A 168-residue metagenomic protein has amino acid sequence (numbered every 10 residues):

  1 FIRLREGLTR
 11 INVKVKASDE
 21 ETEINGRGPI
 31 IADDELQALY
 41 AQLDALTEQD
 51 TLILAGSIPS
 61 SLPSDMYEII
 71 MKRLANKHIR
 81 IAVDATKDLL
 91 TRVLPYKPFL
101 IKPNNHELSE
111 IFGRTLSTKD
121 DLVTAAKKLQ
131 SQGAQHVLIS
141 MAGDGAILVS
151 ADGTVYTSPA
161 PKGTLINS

Functional and structural regions predicted by a protein language model:
F1, I11-N12, E21-E23, D50-T51 (+5 more regions): Structural motif
F1-R3, F99-S109, Y156-K162: Short hydrophobic/aromatic-enriched beta-strand-loop microsegments
F1-T51: Conserved N-terminal subdomain of the carbohydrate kinase-like
A17-S18, T86, A142, A151: Short loop/turn segments that connect beta-strands within the blades of beta-propeller domains, predominantly WD40
R27-I30, K87, N105-L108, P161-L165: Short, acidic/turn-prone active-site loops that include or flank metal/cofactor- and phosphate-binding residues
D34, E110-L116, L165-S168: Short, charged, surface-exposed secondary-structure boundary motifs
T51-L122: Conserved beta-alpha-beta core of the PfkB/ribokinase-like small-molecule kinase fold
K72-R73, K119-S168: Conserved phosphate-binding/catalytic region of the ribokinase-like
